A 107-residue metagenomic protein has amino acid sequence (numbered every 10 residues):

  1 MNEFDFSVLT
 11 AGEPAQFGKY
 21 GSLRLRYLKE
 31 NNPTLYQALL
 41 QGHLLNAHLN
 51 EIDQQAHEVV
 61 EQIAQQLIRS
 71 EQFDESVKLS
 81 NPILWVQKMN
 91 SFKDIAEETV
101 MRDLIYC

Functional and structural regions predicted by a protein language model:
M1-F6: N-terminal cationic and glycine-rich segments that engage phosphates or anionic surfaces
V8, G21-L28, L35, E98 (+2 more regions): Helix-coil modules at protein/domain termini and other flexible surface or pore-lining loops, especially C-terminal
E13: Short, surface-exposed polybasic-aromatic patches that bind anionic ligands, especially phosphate groups
Q16: Basic nucleic-acid-binding interfaces
Y20-N81: Aromatic-anchored, charged helix-turn/loop surface patch used as a conserved interaction hotspot
Q65-C107: C-terminal charged interaction modules
